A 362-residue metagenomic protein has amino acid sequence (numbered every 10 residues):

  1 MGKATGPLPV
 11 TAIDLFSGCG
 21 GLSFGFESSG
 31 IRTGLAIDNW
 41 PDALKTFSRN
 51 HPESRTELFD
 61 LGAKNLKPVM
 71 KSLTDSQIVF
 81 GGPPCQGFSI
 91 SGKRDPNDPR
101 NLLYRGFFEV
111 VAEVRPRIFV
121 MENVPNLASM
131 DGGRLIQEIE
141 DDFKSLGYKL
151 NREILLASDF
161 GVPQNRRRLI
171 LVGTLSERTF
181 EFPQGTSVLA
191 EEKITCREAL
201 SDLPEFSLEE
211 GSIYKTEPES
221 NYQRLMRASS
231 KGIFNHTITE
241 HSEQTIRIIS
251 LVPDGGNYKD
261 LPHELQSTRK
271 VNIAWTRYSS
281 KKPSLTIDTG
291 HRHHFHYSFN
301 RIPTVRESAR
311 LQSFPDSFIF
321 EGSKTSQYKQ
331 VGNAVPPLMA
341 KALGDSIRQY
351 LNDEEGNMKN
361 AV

Functional and structural regions predicted by a protein language model:
G2-R115, P125-S129, R134-Q137: Core alpha/beta nucleotide-donor-binding catalytic domains of modification enzymes
L8, D75-Q77, R167-L169, E192 (+4 more regions): A generic secondary-structure signal marking the coil-to-beta-strand transition
P52, P83-P84, P116, P163 (+2 more regions): Proline-centered helix-kink/hinge sites
K67-S76, F88-T268: Class I S-adenosyl-L-methionine
P84-Q86, S176, R292, D316-S317: Short connector loops/turns at beta-strand edges and beta->alpha or beta->beta junctions
N221-V362: C-terminal target-recognition/interaction regions appended to catalytic cores
